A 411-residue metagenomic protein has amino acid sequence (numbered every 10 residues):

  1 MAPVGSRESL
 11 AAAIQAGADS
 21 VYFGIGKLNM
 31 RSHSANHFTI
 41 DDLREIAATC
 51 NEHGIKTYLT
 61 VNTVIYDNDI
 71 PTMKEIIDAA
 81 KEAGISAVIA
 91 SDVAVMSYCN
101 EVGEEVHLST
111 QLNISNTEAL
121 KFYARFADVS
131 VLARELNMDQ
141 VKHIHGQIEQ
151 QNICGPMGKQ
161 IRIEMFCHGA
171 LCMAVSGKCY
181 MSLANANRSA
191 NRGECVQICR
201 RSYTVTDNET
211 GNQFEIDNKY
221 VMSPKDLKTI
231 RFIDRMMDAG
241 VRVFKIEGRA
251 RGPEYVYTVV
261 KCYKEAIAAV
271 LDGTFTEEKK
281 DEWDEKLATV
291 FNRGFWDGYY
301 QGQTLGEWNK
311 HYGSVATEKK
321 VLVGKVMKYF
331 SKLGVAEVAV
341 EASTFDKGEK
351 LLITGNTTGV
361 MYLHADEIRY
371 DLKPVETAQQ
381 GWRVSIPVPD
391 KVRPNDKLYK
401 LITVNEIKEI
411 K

Functional and structural regions predicted by a protein language model:
M1-A16, S20-S32, I46-A47, H53-T63 (+6 more regions): Surface-exposed amphipathic alpha-helical tracts and adjacent flexible/coil segments at the periphery of soluble enzymes
S9, A94-V95: Alpha-helix capping/helix-boundary segments
A35-R44: Aromatic- and glycine-enriched glycan-recognition loops and surfaces that form the carbohydrate-binding subsites
M96-E101: Short active-site loop/helix that positions an aromatic residue
S115-L120: Short, glycine/polar-rich helix-capping loops at beta-to-alpha or helix-loop-helix junctions that flank or form
